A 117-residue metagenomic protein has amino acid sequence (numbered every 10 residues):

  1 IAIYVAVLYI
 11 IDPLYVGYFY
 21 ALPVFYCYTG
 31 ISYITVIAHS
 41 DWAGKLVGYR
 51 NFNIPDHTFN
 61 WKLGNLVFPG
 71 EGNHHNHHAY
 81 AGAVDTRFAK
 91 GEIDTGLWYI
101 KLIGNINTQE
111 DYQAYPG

Functional and structural regions predicted by a protein language model:
I1-G117: Hydrophobic transmembrane helical bundles of multi-pass organellar membrane proteins
